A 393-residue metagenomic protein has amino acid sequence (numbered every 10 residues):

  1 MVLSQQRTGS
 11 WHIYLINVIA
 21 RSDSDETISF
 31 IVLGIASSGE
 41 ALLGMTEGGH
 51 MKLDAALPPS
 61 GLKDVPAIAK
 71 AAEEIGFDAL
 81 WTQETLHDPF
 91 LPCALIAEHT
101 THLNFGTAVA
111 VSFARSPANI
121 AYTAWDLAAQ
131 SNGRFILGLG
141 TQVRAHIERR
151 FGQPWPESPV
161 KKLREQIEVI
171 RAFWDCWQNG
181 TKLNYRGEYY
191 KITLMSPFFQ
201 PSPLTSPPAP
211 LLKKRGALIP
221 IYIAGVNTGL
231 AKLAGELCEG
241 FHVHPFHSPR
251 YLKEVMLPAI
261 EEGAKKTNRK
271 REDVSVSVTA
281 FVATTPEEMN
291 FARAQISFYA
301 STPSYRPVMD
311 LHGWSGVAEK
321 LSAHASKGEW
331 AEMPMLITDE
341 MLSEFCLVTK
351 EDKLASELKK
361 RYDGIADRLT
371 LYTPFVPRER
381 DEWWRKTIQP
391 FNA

Functional and structural regions predicted by a protein language model:
M1-I13: N-terminal, intrinsically disordered charge-dense segments
Q5-Q6, S22, E26-I28, G34 (+3 more regions): A cross-taxon signal for low-complexity, glycine/charged-rich
S10-H12, E26, W155, T205: Intrinsically disordered, low-complexity segments enriched in polar/charged small residues
S10-W11, D25, H87, N119: General helical structural elements
N17-A20: Acidic low-complexity segments
E47-A393: Active-site-adjacent structural elements that line small-molecule/cofactor binding pockets in enzymes
